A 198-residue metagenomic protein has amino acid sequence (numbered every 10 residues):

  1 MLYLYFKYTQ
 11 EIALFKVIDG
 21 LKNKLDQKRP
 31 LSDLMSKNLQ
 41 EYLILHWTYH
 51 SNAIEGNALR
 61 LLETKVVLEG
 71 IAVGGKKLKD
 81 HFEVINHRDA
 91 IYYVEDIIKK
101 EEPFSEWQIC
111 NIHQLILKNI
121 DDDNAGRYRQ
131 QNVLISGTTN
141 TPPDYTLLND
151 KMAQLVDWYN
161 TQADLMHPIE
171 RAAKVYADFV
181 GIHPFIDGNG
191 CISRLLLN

Functional and structural regions predicted by a protein language model:
M1-N198: FIC/Doc superfamily catalytic core
